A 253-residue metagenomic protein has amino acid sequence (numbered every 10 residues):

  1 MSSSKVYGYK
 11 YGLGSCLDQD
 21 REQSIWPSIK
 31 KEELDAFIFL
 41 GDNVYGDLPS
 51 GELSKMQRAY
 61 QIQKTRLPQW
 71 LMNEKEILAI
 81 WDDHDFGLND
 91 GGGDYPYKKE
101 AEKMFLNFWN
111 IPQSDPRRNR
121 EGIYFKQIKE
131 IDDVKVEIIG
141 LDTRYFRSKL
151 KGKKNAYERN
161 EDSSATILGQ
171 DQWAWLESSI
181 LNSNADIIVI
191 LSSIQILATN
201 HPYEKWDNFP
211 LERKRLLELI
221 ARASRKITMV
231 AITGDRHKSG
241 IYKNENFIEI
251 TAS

Functional and structural regions predicted by a protein language model:
M1-S253: Metal-dependent phosphoester/phosphodiester hydrolase catalytic core
